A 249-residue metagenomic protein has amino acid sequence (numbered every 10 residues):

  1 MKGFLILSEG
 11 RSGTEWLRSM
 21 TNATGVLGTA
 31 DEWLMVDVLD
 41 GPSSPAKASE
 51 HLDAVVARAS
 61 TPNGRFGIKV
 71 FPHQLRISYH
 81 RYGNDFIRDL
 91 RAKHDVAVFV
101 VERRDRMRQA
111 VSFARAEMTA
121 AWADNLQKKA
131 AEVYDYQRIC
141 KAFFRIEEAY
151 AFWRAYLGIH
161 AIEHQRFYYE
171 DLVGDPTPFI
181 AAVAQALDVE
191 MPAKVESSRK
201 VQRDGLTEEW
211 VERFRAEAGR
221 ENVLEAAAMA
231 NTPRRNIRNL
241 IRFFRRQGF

Functional and structural regions predicted by a protein language model:
M1-G64, V201-L206, E217: PAPS-dependent sulfotransferase catalytic core
M1-K2, A216-F249: Non-catalytic N-terminal targeting/anchoring module and adjacent flexible stem/linker that precedes the structured
F4, G28, F66-I68, A97-V100 (+1 more regions): Hydrophobic/aromatic beta-strand patches that form the interior of the parallel beta-sheet core in alpha/beta enzyme
I6-G10, A142-I146, L172, P176: Aromatic-acidic/polar surface patches that form glycan- and anion
S8-R11, L27, V70-Q74, D171-V173: Short, flexible loop/turn elements at secondary-structure junctions
A23, L34-G41, A131, Y156-N231: The conserved 3'-phosphoadenosine-5'-phosphosulfate
D31-W33, F71, E102, E170: Residues at the C-termini of beta-strands that transition into short coil/loop
P72-I159, E163-R166, T177-P192: PAPS-dependent sulfotransferase catalytic domain
